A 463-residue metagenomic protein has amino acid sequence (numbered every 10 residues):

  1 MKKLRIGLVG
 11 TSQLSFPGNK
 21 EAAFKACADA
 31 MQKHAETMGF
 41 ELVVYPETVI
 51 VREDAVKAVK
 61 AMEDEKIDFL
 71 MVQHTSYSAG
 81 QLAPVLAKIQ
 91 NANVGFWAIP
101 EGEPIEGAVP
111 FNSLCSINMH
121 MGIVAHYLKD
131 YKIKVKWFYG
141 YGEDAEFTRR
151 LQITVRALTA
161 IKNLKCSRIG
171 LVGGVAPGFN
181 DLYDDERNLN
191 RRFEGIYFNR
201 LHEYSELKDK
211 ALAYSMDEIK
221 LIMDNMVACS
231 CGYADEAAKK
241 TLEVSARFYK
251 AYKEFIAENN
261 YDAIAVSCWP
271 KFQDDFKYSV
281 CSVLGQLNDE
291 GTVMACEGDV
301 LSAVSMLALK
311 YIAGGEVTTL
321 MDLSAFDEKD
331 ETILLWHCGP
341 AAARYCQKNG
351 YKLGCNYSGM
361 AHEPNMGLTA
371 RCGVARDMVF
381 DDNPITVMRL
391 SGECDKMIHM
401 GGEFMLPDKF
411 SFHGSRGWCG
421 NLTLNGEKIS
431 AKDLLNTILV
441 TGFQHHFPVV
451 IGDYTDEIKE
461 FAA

Functional and structural regions predicted by a protein language model:
M1-G122, K132-K162, C166-G170, V175-A263 (+1 more regions): Metallocofactor- and cofactor-centric catalytic cores in central/energy metabolism, strongly enriched
V44, M62, A325-E328, A343-R344: Glycine-rich, compositionally biased intrinsically disordered regions
E53-A61, T292, S302, E331-G339 (+1 more regions): Glycine-rich, anion-gripping cofactor-binding loops and their flanking helix/strand elements in enzyme active sites
L221-I312: Long, internal scaffold/assembly segments composed of regular secondary structure
A263, G314-L323: Acidic/polar loop patches that form or flank catalytic/metal-binding clefts of enzymes that bind anionic ligands
V266-P270, M321-C338: A glycine-rich phosphate-binding loop feature that marks nucleotide/adenosyl-phosphate handling sites
W336-F380: Active-site rim beta-loop-alpha module in soluble metabolic enzymes
A361-A463: Extended hydrophobic packing segments that form well-structured cores
